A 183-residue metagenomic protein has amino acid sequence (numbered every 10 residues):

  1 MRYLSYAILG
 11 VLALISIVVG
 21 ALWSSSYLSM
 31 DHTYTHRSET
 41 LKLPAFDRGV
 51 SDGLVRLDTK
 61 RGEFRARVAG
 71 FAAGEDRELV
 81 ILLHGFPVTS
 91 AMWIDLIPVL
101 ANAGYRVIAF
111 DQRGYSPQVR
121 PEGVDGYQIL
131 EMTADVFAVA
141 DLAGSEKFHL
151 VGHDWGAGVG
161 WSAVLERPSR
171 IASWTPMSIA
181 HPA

Functional and structural regions predicted by a protein language model:
R2-E78, N102-Y105: Alpha/beta-hydrolase fold catalytic core
F46-D47, N102, Q112-G152, H181: Active-site loop/oxyanion-hole signature of alpha/beta-hydrolase fold enzymes
S51, F64, T89-W93, Y115 (+4 more regions): Tryptophan-centric aromatic hotspots in well-structured domains and transmembrane helices
D52-G53, M92-D95, E131-A138, S173: Alpha-helical elements of Rossmann-like donor-binding domains used by nucleotide-donor carbohydrate transfer enzymes
A69-P117: Conserved HGGG/HGGXW glycine-rich cap/lid loop of the alpha/beta-hydrolase fold
E146-A183: Conserved hydrolase catalytic core segment
